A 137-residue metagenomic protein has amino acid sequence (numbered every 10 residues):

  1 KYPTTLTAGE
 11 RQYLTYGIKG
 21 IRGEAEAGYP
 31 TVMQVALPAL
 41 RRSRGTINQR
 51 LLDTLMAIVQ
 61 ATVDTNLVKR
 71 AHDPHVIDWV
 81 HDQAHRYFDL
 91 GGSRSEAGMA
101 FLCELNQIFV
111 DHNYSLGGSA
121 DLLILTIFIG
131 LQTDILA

Functional and structural regions predicted by a protein language model:
K1-Q107, D134-A137: Phosphate-rich cofactor/ligand-interacting catalytic cores and adjacent structured alpha/beta frameworks
E104-S115, G130-L131: Extended, histidine- and acidic-residue-enriched regions that form the cofactor-binding/catalytic faces
N113-I127: Conserved phosphate/anionic-ligand binding catalytic regions in large, soluble enzymes, centered on
